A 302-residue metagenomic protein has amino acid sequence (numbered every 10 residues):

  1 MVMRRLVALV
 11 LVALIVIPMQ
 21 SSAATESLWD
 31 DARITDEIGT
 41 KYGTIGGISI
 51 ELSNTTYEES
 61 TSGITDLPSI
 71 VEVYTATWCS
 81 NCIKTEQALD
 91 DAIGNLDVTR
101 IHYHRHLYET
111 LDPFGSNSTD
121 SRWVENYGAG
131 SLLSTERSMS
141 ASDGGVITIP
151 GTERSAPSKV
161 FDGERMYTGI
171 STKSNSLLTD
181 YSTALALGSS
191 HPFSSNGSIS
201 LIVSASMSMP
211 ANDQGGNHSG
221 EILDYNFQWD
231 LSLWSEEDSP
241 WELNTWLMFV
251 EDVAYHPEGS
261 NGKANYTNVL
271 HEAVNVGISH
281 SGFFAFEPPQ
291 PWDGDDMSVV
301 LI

Functional and structural regions predicted by a protein language model:
M1-G39, S69-V71, C79-S80: Secretory targeting signatures
A8, I64-L67, E72, T152 (+2 more regions): A broadly tuned, weak detector of single residues within folded domains
A8, S21-A23, T75-A76, T85 (+2 more regions): Small-side-chain structural scaffolding
V10-L14, M19, T75, S155 (+2 more regions): Generic detector of short, well-ordered, non-transmembrane alpha-helical segments enriched in hydrophobic residues
Q20, C79, K84, E164 (+1 more regions): Residue-level marker of positions within ordered structural domains that often coincide with functionally constrained
A32-L111: Local sequence-structure signature of Cys/Sec-based thiol-disulfide redox active-site neighborhoods
G115-I302: Short, conserved sequence motifs used for protein processing/export or organelle targeting and for catalysis
